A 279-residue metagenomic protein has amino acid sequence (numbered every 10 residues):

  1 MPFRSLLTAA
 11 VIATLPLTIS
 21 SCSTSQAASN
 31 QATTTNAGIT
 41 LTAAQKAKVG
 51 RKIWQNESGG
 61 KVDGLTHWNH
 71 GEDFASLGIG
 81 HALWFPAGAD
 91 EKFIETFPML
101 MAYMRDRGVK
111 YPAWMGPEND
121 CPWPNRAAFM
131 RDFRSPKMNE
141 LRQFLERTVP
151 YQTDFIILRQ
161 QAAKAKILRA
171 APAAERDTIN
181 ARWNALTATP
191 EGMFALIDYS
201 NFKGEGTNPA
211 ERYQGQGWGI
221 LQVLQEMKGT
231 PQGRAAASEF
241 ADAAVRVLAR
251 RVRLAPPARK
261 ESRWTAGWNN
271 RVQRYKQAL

Functional and structural regions predicted by a protein language model:
M1-A9: Bacterial N-terminal signal peptides that target proteins for export
P2-F3, T18, F129: Short, solvent-exposed coil/turn linker segments
A9-T18: Bacterial N-terminal signal peptides
S25-S29: Boundary at the C-terminal end of the N-terminal hydrophobic targeting segment
A32-L279: Cell-wall polysaccharide-cleaving catalytic domain and substrate-binding groove, primarily in peptidoglycan/chitin
